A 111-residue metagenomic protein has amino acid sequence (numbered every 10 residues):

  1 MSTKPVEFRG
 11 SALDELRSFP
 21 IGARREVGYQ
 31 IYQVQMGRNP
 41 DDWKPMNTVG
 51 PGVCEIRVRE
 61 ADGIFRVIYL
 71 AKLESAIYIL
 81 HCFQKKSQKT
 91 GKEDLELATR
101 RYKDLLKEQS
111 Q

Functional and structural regions predicted by a protein language model:
M1-I64, L73-A76, Q84-Q111: Basic, Lys/Arg-enriched alpha-helical interface segments
R66-I68: Short acidic loop-to-beta-strand element that houses the catalytic metal-binding Asp/Glu of nuclease active sites
L80: Conserved catalytic cores of phosphodiester-cleaving nucleases, focusing on short active-site segments
